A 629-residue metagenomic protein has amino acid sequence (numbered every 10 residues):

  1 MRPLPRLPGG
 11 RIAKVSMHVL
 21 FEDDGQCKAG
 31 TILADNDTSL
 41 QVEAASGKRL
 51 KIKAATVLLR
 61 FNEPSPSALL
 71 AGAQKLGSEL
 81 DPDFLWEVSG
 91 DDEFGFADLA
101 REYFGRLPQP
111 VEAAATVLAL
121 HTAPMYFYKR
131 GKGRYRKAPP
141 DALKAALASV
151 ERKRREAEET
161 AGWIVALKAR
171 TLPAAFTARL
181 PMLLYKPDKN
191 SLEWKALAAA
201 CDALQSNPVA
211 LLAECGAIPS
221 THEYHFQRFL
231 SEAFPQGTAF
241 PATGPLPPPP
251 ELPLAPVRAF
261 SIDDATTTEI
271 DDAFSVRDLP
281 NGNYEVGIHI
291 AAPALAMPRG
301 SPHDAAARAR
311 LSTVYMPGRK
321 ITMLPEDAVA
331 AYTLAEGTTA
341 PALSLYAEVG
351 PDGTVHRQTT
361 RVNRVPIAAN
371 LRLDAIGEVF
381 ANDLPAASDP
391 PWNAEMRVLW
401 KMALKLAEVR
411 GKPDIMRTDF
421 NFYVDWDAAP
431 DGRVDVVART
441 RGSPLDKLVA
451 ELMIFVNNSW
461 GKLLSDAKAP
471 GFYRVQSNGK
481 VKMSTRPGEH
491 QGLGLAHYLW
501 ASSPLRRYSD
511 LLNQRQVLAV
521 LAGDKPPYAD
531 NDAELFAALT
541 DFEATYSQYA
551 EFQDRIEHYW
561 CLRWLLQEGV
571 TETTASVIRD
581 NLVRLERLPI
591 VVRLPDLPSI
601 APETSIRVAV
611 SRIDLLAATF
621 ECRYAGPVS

Functional and structural regions predicted by a protein language model:
R2, R6-A157: Charged, low-complexity terminal tails
K14, D24-K28, A55-L58, N62 (+5 more regions): Electropositive polyanion-binding surfaces
P66, S206, F234-T238, S301 (+1 more regions): Serine-centered coil/turn micro-motif
A115, T122-P124, G131-A166, R179-P181 (+5 more regions): Basic polyanion-binding and macromolecular-assembly surfaces
M125-Y126, A217, T221, A469: Short aromatic/hydrophobic-glycine micro-motifs
K144-A148, P235-F240, D427-A429, V481: Eukaryote-specific, cytoplasm-facing alpha-helical/coiled-coil scaffolding segments in long proteins
T160-L252, P256: Low-complexity, highly charged intrinsically disordered N-terminal segments that act as targeting/localization
